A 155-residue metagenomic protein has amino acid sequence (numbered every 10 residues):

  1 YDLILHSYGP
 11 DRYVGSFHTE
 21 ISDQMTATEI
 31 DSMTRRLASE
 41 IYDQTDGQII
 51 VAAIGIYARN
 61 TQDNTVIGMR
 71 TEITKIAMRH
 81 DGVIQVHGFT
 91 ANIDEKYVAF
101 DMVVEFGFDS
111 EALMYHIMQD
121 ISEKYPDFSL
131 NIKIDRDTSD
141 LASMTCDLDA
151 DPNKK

Functional and structural regions predicted by a protein language model:
Y1-K155: Alpha-helical transmembrane segments and adjacent TM-loop junctions that form the membrane-embedded core of multi-pass
